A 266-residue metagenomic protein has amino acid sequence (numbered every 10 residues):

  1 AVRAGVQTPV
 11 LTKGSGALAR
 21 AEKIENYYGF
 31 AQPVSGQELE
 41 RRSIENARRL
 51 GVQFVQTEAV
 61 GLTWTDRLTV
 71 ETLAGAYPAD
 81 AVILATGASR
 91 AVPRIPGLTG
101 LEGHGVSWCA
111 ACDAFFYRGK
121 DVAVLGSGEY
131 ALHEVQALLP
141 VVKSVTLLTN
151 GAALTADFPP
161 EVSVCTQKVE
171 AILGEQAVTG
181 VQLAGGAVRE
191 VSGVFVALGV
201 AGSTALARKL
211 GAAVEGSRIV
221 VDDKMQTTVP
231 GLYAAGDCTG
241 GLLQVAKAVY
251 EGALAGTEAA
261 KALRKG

Functional and structural regions predicted by a protein language model:
A1-R41, E45-N46, K120-D121, G126 (+1 more regions): Beta1-alpha1 glycine-rich phosphate/pyrophosphate-binding loop at the start of Rossmann-like nucleotide-binding domains
P9-L11, V55, I83, S107 (+4 more regions): Hydrophobic/aromatic beta-strand patches that form the interior of the parallel beta-sheet core in alpha/beta enzyme
L18, R41-T65, T69-E71, Y77-A79 (+2 more regions): A Rossmann-like FAD-binding core segment of flavoenzymes
R20-A21, R94-T99, F115-Y117, L154-E161: Short loop/helix-cap segments at secondary-structure boundaries that form the rim of catalytic
S43, G252-G266: A charged, well-structured terminal subsegment
L50-G119, L125-S127: Glycine/small-residue-rich loop that forms an oxyanion/phosphate-binding "nest" at active or ligand-binding sites
S89, R94, G100-F116, L198-K247 (+2 more regions): FAD-site-proximal beta/loop scaffold in flavoenzymes
